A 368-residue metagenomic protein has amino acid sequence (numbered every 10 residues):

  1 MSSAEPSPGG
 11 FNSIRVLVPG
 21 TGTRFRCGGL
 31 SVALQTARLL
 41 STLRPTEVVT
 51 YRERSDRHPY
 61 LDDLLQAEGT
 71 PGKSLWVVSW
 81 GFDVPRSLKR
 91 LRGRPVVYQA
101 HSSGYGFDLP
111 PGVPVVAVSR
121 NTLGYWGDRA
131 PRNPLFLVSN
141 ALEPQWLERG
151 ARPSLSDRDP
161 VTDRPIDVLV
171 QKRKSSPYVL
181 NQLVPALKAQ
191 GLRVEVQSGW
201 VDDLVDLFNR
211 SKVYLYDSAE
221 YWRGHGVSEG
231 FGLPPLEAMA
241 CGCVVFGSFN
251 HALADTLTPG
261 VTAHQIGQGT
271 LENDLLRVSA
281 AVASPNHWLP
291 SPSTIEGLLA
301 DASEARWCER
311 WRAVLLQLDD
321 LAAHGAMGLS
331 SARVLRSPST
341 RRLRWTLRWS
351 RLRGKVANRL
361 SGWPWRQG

Functional and structural regions predicted by a protein language model:
M1-W80, S248-L253, P259-Q268, D274-L276 (+3 more regions): N-terminal pre-catalytic "stem/leader" segment of glycosyltransferase-like enzymes
G29-T36, D128, L137-L207: Conserved catalytic-core segment of nucleotide-activated headgroup transferases in glycan assembly
S74-G81, R90-G104, P114-V118: Active-site proximal beta-strand in glycosyltransferases
D108, G112-P134, W146-L147, Y178: A short, active-site helix/loop in glycosyltransferases that binds the activated sugar's phosphate group
N209-H225, C243: Acidic donor-binding loop of glycosyltransferase active sites
N209-R210, P234-C243, S248-F249, P259 (+1 more regions): Conserved donor-binding/catalytic loop of nucleotide-activated donor transferases
S218-G232, N250, A254-D255: Nucleotide-sugar-dependent
R277-L298, L321-G328: Conserved donor-nucleotide binding/catalytic region of nucleotide-linked donor-dependent transferases
